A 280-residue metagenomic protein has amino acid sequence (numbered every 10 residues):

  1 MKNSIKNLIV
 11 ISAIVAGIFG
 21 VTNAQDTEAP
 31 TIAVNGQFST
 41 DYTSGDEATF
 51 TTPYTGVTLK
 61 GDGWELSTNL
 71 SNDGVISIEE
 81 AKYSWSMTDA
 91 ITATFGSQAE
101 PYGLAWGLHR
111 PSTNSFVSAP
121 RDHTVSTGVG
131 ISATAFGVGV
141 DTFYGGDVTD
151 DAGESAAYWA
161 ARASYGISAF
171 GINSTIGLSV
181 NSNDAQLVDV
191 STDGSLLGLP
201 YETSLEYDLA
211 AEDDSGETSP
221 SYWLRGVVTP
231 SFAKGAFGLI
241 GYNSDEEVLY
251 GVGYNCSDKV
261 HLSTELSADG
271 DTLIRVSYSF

Functional and structural regions predicted by a protein language model:
M1-T31: Cleavable N-terminal export/targeting peptides
T27-D41, D46-D147, S164-G171, E246: Outer membrane beta-barrel
V34-G36, L66-T68, A93-F95, V140-T142 (+6 more regions): Membrane-embedded beta-strand positions of outer-membrane beta-barrel proteins
G45-E47, Y102-G107, D151-G153, A185 (+3 more regions): Outer-membrane beta-barrel proteins
T51-V57, E79-A81, V125-V129, A157-A163 (+4 more regions): Hydrophobic, lipid-facing positions within transmembrane beta-strands of outer-membrane proteins
V57-G61, W85, I131-A135, Y165-A169 (+5 more regions): Residue-level signature of outer-membrane beta-barrel architecture
E154-Y158, R162-E247: Detector for outer-membrane/organellar transmembrane beta-barrel domains, recognizing the amphipathic beta-strand
Y250, Y254, D258-V260, E265-F280: Outer-membrane beta-barrel "beta-signal"
